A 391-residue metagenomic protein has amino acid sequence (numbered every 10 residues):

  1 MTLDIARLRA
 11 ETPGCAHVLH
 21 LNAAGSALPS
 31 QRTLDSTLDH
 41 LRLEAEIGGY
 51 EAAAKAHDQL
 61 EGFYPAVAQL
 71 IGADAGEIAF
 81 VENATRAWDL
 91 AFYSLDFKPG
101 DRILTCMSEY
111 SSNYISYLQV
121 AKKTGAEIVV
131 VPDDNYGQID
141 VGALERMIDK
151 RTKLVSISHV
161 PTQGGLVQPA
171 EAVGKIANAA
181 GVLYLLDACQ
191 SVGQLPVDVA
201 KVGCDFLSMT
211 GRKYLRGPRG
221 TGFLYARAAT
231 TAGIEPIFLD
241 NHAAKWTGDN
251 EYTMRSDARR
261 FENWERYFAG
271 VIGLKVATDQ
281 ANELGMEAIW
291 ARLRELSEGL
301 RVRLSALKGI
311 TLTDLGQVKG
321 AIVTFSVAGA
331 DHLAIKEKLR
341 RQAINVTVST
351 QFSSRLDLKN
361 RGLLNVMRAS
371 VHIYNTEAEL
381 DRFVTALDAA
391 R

Functional and structural regions predicted by a protein language model:
M1-R391: Pyridoxal 5′-phosphate
